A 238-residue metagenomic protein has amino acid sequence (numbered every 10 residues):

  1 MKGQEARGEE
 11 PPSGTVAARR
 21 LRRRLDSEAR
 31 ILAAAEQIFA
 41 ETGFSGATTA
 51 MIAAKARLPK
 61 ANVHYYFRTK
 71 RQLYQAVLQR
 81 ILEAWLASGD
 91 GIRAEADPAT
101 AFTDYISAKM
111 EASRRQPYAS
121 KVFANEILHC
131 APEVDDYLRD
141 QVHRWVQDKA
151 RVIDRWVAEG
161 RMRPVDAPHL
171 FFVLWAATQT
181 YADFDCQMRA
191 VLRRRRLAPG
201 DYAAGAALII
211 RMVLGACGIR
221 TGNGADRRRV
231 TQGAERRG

Functional and structural regions predicted by a protein language model:
M1-T15, A108-E111, R115, H143 (+2 more regions): C-terminal peripheral helix-coil segments that are non-catalytic and often amphipathic
S27, K70, V77, I81 (+6 more regions): Hydrophobic/aromatic residues within well-ordered alpha-helical segments
R30, I38-Q72, A76: Helix-turn-helix
I31-F39, K109, V213: Short hydrophobic clusters on alpha-helical segments that form packing/core surfaces in small helical domains
Q75-D104, V152-D154: Amphipathic alpha-helical linker/stalk segments
D90-K121, E159, A167-L174, A203-A206: Hydrophobic alpha-helical connector segments
R114-D136, F184-R193: Amphipathic alpha-helical segments used for helix-helix packing
V122-E126, D140, V173, A177: Short acidic/histidine-centered micro-motifs embedded in hydrophobic/aromatic stretches that mark compact functional
